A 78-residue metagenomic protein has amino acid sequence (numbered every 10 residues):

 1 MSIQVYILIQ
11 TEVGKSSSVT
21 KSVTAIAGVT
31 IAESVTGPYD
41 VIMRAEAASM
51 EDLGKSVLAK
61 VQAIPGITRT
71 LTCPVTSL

Functional and structural regions predicted by a protein language model:
M1-L78: A compositional/biophysical signature of low hydrophobicity enriched in polar/charged and small residues
